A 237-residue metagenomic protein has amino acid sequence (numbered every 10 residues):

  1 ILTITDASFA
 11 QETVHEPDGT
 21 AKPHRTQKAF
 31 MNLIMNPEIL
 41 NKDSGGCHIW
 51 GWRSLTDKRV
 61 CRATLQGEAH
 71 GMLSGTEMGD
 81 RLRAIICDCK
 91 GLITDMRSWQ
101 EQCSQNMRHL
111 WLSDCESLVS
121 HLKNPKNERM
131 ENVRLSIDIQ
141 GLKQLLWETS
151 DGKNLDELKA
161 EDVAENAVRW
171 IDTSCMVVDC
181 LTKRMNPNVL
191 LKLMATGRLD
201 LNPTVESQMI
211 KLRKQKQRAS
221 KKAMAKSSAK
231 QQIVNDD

Functional and structural regions predicted by a protein language model:
I1-H24, D114: Two-metal-ion RNase H-like nuclease active-site motif
L2-I4, K28-L33: Short glycine-aspartate micro-motif
A7, N36-E38, S54, S113-E116: Short, small-residue-rich loop/turn micro-motifs
P17, D43-S44, H48-I49, C89 (+1 more regions): Intrinsically disordered, low-complexity segments enriched in small/polar residues
A21, I39-G46, G152-N154, L158-D162: Short, solvent-exposed loop/turn segments that connect beta-strands within catalytic domains and beta-strand-rich
P23-K28, V133-R134: Conserved, well-ordered active-site substructure
I34-H70: A short, polar/acidic, helix/strand-boundary loop motif
K58-D237: RNase H-like nuclease module associated with reverse transcription
